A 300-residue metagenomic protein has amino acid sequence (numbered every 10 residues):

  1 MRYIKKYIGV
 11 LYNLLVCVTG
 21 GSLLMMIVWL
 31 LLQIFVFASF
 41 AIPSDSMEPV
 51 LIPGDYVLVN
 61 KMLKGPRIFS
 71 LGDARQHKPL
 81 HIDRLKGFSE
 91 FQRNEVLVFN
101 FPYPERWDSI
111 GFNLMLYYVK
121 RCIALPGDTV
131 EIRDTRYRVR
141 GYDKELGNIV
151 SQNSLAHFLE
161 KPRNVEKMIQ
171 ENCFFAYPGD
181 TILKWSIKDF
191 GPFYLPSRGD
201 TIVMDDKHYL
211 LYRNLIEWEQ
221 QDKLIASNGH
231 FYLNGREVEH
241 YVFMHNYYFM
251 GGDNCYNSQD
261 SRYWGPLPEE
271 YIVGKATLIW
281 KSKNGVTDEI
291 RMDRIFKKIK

Functional and structural regions predicted by a protein language model:
R2-L11, E48-K300: Soluble "head" domains of membrane/secretory-pathway proteins
V16-F35: Hydrophobic membrane-insertion alpha-helices, especially the h-region of bacterial N-terminal signal peptides
F35-F37, I290: Residue-level signal for pocket-adjacent positions within structured domains
A38-S39, A124: Cytochrome P450 fold signature focused on the C-terminal beta-domain
F40-V50: N-terminal signal-anchor transmembrane helix
